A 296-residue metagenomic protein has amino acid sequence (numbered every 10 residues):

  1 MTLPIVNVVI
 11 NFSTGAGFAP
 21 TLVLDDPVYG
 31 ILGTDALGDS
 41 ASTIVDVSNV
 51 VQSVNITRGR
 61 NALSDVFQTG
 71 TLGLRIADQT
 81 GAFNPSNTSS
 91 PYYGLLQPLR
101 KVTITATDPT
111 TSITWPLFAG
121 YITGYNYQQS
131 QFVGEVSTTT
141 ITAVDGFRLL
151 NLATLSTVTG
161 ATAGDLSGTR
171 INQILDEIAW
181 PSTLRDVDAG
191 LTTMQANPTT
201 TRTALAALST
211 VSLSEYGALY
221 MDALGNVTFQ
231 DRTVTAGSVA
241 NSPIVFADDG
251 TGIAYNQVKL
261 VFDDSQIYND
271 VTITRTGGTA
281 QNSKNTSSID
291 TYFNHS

Functional and structural regions predicted by a protein language model:
M1-S48, G160, G164, A206-L213 (+1 more regions): Acidic, small/polar-enriched beta strand-loop surface segments
M1-T21, D25-T183: Surface-exposed cap/loop segments at beta↔alpha junctions
T110-P116, Q128-D263: Charged- and aromatic-enriched interaction segments used to assemble and dock large macromolecular complexes
